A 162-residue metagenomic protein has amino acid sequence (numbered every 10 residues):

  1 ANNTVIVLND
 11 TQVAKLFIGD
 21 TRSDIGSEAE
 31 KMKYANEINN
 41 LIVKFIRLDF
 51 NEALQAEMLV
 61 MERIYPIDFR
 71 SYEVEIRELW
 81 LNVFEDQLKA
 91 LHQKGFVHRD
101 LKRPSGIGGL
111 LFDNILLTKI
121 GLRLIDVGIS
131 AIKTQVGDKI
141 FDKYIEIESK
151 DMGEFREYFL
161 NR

Functional and structural regions predicted by a protein language model:
A1-Y34: ATP-binding glycine-rich loop module of kinase domains
V7, L16, R63, L116-L117: Conserved hydrophobic "DFG−1" position in protein kinase catalytic cores
N40-L81: Conserved structural core of kinase catalytic domains
Q87-L91, H98: Conserved hydrophobic alpha-helix
V97-D100, S105-F112, L116-R162: C-lobe/activation-segment region of protein kinase-like
